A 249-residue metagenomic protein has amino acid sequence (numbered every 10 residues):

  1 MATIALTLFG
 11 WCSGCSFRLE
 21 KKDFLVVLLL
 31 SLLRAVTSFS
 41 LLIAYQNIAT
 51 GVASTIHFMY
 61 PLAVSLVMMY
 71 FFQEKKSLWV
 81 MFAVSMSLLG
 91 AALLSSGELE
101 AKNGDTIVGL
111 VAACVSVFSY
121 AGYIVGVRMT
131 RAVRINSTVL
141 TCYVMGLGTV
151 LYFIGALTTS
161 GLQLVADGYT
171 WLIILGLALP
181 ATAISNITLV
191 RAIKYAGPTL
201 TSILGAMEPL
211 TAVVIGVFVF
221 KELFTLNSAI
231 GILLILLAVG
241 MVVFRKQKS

Functional and structural regions predicted by a protein language model:
M1, I56, W79-F82, V115 (+3 more regions): Hydrophobic core positions of alpha-helical segments in small-molecule transporters and transporter systems
M1-I4, T55-A63, I107, C114-S119: Membrane-embedded alpha-helical segments of multi-pass membrane proteins, especially the transmembrane helices
T3-L29, L42, N47, Y70-F82 (+5 more regions): Membrane-interface interhelical linkers
T3-T7, L62, L88, G146-V150 (+2 more regions): Small-residue-rich packing faces within the transmembrane alpha-helices of Major Facilitator Superfamily
L6, L28, V67, K76-E98 (+3 more regions): Hydrophobic transmembrane alpha-helices of multi-pass small-molecule transport proteins
F9, L28-Q46, A92-L93, V111-G126 (+4 more regions): Hydrophobic alpha-helical transmembrane segments of multi-pass membrane transport proteins, especially secondary
F9-G14, L41, Y60-S85, L210-A229: C-terminal transmembrane-helix exit sites in multi-pass transporters
V52-A53, S137, P198-T201: Cytoplasm-facing, short amphipathic helices at loop-to-helix transitions on the intracellular side of 12-TM secondary
